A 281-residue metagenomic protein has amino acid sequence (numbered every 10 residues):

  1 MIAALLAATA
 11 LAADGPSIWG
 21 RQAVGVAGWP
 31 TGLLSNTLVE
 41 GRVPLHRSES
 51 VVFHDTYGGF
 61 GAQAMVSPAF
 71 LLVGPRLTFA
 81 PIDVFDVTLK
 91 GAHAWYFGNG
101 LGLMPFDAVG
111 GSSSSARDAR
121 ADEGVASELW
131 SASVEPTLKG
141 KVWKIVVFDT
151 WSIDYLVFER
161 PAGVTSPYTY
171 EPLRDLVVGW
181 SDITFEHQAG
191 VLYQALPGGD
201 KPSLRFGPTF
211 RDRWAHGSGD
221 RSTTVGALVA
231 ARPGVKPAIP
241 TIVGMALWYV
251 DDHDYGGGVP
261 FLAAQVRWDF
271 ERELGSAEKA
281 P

Functional and structural regions predicted by a protein language model:
M1-A12: Sec-dependent N-terminal signal peptides
L11-Y57, Q63-M65, V259-A263, R267-E273 (+1 more regions): Short glycine/proline- and aromatic-enriched beta-strand/turn motifs that initiate or cap beta-hairpins
P16-A23, D83-Y193, P197, F210 (+2 more regions): Outer-membrane pore/translocation modules
V43-L45, P81, Y155: Beta-strand elements of well-folded, non-transmembrane domains
S50-Y57, K201-S203, P237-P240: Short helix-terminating capping/connector loops at secondary-structure junctions
V52-H54, G58-A62, V66-G100: Outer membrane beta-barrel
Y57-M65, F206-R211, V243-L247: Extended hydrophobic secondary-structure segments that form protein cores and membrane-embedded regions
P202-L204, S218-G219: Acidic/polar low-complexity scaffolding segments in large eukaryotic proteins
